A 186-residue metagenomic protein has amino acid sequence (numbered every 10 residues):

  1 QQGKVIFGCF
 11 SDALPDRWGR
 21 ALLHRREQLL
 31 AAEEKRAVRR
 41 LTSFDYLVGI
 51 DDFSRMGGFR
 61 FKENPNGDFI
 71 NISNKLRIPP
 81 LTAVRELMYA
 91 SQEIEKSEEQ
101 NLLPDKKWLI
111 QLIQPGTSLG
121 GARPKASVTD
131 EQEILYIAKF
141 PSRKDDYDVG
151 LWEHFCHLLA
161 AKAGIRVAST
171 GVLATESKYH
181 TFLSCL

Functional and structural regions predicted by a protein language model:
Q1-L186: Phosphate/dinucleotide-binding and metal-coordinating scaffold of catalytic cores in nucleotide-dependent enzymes
